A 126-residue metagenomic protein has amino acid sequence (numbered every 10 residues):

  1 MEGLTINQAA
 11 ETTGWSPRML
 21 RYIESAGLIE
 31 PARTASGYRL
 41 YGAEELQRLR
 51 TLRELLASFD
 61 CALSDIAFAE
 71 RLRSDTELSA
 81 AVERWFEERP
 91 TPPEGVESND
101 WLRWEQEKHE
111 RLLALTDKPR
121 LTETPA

Functional and structural regions predicted by a protein language model:
E2-I6, E11, S25, E30-P31 (+2 more regions): Arg/Lys-rich, alpha-helical DNA-contact motif
A9, S16-M19: Short glycine/proline-centered loop/turn elements that form peptide/ligand docking sites
